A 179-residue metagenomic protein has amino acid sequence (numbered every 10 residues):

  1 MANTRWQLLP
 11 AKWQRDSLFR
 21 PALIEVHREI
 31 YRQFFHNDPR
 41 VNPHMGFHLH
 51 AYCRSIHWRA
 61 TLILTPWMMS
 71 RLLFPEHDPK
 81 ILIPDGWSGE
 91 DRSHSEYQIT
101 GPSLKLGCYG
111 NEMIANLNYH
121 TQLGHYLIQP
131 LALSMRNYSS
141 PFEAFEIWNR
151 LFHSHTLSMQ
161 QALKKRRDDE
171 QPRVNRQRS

Functional and structural regions predicted by a protein language model:
M1-W67: Charge-rich, low-complexity N-terminal segments
H50-D91: Terminal, intrinsically disordered low-complexity segments enriched in charged/polar and proline residues
R71, M113-A115, L131: Generic structural hydrophobic/aromatic packing signal, biased to beta-strands
D78-I81, L157-L163: Short, charged low-complexity linker/loop segments at the C-terminal edge of domains
I83-G124: Short, internal acidic amphipathic alpha-helical interface segments that mediate docking to partner proteins
G124-A132: Glycine-rich, often proline-containing surface loops adjacent to acidic residues and nearby aromatics that form
S134-M159: Mixed-charge, glycine-accented linear interaction segment located at domain edges/termini
Q160-S179: Short terminal or interdomain "cap/linker" segment that borders an active site or interface and mediates
